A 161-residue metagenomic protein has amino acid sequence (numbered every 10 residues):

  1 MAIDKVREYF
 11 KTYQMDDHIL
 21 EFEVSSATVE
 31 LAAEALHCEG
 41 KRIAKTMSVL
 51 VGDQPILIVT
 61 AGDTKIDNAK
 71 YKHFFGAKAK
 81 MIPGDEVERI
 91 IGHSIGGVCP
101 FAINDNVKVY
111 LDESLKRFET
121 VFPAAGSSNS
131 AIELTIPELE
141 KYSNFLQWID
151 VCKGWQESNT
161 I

Functional and structural regions predicted by a protein language model:
M1-I161: Extended, low-hydrophobicity, polar/charged segments
